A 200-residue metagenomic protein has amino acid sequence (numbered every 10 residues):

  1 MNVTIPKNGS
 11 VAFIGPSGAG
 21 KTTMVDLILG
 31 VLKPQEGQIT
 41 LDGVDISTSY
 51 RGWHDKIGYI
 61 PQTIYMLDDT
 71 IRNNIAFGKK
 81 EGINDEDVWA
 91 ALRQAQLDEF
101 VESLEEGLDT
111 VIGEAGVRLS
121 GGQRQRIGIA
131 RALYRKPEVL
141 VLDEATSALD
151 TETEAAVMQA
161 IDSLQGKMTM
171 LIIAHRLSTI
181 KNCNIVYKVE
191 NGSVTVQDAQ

Functional and structural regions predicted by a protein language model:
M1, V25, Y50-I57, D68-D69: ABC ATPase nucleotide-binding domain
I5, L32, T70, L92: Conserved hydrophobic/aromatic pocket- or pore-lining residues that grip, position, or stack substrates in active sites
P6-K7, G43, Y50: Residue at the conserved pre-P-loop
V11-F13, V25: Short hydrophobic beta-strand immediately N-terminal to the Walker A/P-loop
S17, T23, G58, T63 (+3 more regions): ABC-family ATPase nucleotide-binding domain "signature/switch" substructure
L29: Helix-to-loop junction immediately C-terminal to a conserved catalytic motif
Q35-D45, I185, V194: ABC nucleotide-binding domain "signature motif"
Q38-G43, H54, R72-E114, M158-Q159 (+1 more regions): ABC ATPase nucleotide-binding domain helical subdomain, centered on the C-loop/LSGGQ "ABC signature"
